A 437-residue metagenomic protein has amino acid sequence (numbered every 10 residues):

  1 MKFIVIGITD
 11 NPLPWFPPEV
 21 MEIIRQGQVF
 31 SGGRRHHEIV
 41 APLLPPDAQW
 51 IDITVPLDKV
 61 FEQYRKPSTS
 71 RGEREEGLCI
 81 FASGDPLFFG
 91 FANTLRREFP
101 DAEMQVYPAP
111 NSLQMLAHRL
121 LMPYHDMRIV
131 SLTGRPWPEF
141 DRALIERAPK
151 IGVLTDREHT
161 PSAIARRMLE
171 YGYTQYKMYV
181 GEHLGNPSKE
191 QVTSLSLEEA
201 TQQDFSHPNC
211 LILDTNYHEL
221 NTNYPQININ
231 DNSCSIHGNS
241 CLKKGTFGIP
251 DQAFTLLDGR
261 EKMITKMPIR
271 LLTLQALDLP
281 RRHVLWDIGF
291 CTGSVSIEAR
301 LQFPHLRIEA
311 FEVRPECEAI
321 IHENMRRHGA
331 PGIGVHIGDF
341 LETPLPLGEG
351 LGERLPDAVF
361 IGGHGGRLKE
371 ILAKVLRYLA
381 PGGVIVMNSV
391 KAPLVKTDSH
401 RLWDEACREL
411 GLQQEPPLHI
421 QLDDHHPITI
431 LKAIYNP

Functional and structural regions predicted by a protein language model:
M1-Q105, Q114, H305-I308, E312-R314 (+2 more regions): Class I S-adenosyl-L-methionine
K2-V5, P18-E19, L78, A148-E219 (+3 more regions): A contiguous loop/helix-start segment that scaffolds small-molecule binding in enzyme catalytic cores
F3, N11, S83, L87-A148 (+3 more regions): Class I SAM-dependent methyltransferase SAM-binding "motif I" and its flanking Rossmann-like core
R282-C291: Conserved class I S-adenosyl-L-methionine
T292-P304: Conserved SAM-binding loop of SAM-dependent methyltransferases across substrates and taxa, primarily the Class I
F303, L379-P381: Helix-to-beta-strand junctions that scaffold the AdoMet/dcAdoMet cofactor pocket in Class I SAM-dependent enzymes
I321-H322: Conserved SAM-binding loop
G382-V390: Conserved beta-strand signature within the Rossmann-like core of class I S-adenosyl-L-methionine
